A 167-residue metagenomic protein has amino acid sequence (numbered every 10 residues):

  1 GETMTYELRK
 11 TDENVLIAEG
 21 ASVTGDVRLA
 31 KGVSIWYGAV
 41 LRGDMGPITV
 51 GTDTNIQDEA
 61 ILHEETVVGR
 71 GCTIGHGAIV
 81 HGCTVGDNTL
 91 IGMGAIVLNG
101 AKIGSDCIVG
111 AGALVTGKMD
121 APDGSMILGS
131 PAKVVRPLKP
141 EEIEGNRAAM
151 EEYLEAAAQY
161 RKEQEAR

Functional and structural regions predicted by a protein language model:
G1-D12, L16, D44-P47, T52 (+2 more regions): Glycine-rich hexapeptide-repeat left-handed beta-helix
T5-I35: N-terminal segments that cap or nucleate solenoid repeat domains
A21-V23, G71-H76: Short N-terminal helix-initiation segments at or just after the protein's N-terminus
G25, Y37, G43, D58 (+2 more regions): Residues on the solvent-exposed faces and adjacent turns of beta-rich solenoids used to engage binding targets
L29, P47-V50, V68: Sequence/structural signature of small/polar-enriched beta-strand/turn repeats that build beta-strand-rich repeat
G38-A39, G69-C72, G104-C107: Short, conserved structural micro-motifs that define repeat-unit consensus positions and nucleotide-binding loops
E64-E65, D123: Short glycine/proline-enriched coil/turn segments at helix->beta-strand junctions
